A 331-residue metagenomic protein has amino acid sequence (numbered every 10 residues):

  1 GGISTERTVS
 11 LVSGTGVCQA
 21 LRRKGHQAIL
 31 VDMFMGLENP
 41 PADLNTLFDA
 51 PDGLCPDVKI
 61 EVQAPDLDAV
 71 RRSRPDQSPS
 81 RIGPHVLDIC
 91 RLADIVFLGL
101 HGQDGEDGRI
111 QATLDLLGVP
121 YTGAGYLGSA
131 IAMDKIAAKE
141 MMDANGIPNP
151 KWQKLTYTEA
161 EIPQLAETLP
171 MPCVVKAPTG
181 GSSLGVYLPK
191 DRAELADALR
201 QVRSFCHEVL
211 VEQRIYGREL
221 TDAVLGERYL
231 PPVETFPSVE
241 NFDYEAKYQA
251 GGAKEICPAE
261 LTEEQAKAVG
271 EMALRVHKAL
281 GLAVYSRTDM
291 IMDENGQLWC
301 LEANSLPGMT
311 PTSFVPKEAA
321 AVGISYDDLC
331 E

Functional and structural regions predicted by a protein language model:
G1, V12, V86-C90, D115 (+2 more regions): Active-site nucleotide/adenylate-binding loops and adjacent lid/helix of ATP-dependent enzymes
G1-I3, R23, G146, T262-E331: ATP-dependent carboxylate activation and anion-phosphoryl transfer catalytic cores that bind Mg-ATP to form
G1-L127, I131-M133, A137-E140, A144 (+1 more regions): ATP-binding N-terminal substructure of ATP-dependent carboxylate-amine bond-forming enzymes
T15-G16, R200, L274: Solvent-exposed alpha-helix faces
A28, P120-Y121, N149, C173 (+1 more regions): Hydrophobic beta-strand scaffold residues
D43-L47, A112, N241-Q249, S305: Short, flexible, mixed-charge acidic loops at enzyme active sites
Y187-E271, M292-W299: Phosphate-binding site of ATP-dependent enzymes
